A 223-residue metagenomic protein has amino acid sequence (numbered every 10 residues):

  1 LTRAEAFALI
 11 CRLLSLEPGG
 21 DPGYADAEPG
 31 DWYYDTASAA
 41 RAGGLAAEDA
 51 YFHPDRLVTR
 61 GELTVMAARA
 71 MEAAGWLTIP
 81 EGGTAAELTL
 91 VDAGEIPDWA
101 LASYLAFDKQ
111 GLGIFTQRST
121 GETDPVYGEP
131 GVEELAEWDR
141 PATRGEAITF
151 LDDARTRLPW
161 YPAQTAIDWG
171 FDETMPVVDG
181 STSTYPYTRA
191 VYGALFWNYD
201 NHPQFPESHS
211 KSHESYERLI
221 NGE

Functional and structural regions predicted by a protein language model:
L1-F7, C11-D35, R41-G61, A70-L101 (+3 more regions): Feature responds to low-complexity, polar/acidic, surface-exposed segments characteristic of secreted/exported proteins
A6, L63, A147, V178 (+1 more regions): Hydrophobic residues within well-ordered alpha-helices
R144, I148-T149, M175: Long, domain-scale functional regions
W169-E223: N-terminal segment of the mature folded domain
